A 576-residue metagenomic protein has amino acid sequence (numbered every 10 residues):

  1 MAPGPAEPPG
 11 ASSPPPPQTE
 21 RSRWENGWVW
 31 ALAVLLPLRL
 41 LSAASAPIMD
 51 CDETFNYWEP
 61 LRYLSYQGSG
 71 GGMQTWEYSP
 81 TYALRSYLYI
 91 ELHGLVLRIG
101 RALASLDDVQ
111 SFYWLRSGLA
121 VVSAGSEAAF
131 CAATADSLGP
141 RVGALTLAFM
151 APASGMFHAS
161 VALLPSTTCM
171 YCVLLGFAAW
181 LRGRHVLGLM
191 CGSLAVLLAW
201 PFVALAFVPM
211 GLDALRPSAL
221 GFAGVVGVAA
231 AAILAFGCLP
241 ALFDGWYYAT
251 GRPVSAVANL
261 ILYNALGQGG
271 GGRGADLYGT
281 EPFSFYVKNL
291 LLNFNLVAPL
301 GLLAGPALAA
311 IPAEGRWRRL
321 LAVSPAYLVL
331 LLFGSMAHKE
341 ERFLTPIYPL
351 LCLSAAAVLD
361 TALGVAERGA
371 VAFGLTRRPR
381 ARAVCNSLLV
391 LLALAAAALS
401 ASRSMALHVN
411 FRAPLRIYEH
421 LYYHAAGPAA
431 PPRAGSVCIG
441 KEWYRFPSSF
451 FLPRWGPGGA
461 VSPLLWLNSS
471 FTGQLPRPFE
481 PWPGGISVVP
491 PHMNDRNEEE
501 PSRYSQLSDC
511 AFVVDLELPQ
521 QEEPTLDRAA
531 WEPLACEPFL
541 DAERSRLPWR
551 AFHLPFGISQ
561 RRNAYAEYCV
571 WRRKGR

Functional and structural regions predicted by a protein language model:
M1-R39, V228-A235: Start-transfer (signal-anchor) and selected internal transmembrane alpha helices of multi-pass inner/ER membrane
L38-L40, N56-L84, L88-E91, L95-L103: Extracytosolic helix-loop segments that constitute the early lumenal/periplasmic catalytic or substrate-binding loops
D50-C51, H158-T168, E341: Short acidic/glycine- and proline-prone juxtamembrane loop motifs at membrane-interface regions of multi-pass membrane
Y113-V142: Transmembrane-helix motifs of polytopic, lipid-linked glycan transferases
T146-S154, G192, V196: Short helix- or helix-capping micro-motifs that position conserved polar/aromatic residues at function-defining sites
S166, C191-K339, R377, A395 (+4 more regions): Transmembrane-lumen/periplasm boundary regions of multi-pass, lipid-linked membrane glycan transferases
L174-L187, A195: Membrane-interface transmembrane helices that cradle and orient dolichyl/undecaprenyl
A366-E517, W531-D541, L547-G575: Membrane-embedded, lumen/periplasm-facing catalytic core of multi-pass transferases that use lipid-linked donors
